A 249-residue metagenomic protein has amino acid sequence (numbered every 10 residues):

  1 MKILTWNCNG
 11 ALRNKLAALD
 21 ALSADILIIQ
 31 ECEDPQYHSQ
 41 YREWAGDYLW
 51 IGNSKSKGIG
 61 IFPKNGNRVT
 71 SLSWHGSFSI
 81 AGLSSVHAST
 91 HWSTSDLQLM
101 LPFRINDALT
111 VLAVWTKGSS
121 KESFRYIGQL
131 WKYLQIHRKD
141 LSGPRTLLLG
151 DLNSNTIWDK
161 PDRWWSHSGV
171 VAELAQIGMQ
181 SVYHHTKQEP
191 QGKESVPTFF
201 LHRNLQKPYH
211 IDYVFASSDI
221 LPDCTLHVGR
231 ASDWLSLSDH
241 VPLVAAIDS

Functional and structural regions predicted by a protein language model:
I3-C8, A18-H38, V111, Y133-K160 (+4 more regions): Active-site beta-strand/loop signature of hydrolases that rely on acidic residues for catalysis
L12-N14, P35-H38, G58, T70 (+4 more regions): Short catalytic/ligand-binding loop motif for oxyanion handling, primarily in non-cytosolic enzymes, centered on
C32-T110, V114-T116: Structured beta-strand-rich core segments of catalytic domains in phosphoester-bond hydrolases
W50, L201-N204, S232-S236: Short proline/glycine-enriched turn/loop segments at secondary-structure junctions
F62-N65, L101-D107, A216-S218, S238 (+1 more regions): Active-site beta-strand termini and strand-to-loop segments that position acidic
L109-R125, W164, A172-A175: Active-site-proximal loop/helix segment associated with metal-binding centers of metalloenzymes
G128-I211: Metal-dependent phosphoesterases centered on the DNase I-like endonuclease/exonuclease/phosphatase
L221-W234: Low-complexity, intrinsically disordered Gly/Pro/Thr-rich segments
